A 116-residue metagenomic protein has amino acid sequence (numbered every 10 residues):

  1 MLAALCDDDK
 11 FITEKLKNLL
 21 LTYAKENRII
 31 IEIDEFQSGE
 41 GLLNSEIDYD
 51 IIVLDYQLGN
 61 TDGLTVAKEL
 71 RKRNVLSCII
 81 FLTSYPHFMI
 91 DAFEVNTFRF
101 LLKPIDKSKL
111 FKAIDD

Functional and structural regions predicted by a protein language model:
M1-A4: Non-catalytic signal-transmission and effector/linker regions of two-component phosphorelay proteins
C6-D7, F36, I52: Conserved sequence signature across two-component system core domains
D7-D9, S84: Acidic di-acidic motifs
D9-D34, K72: Two-component/phosphorelay signaling modules centered on CheY-like receiver
D34-F36, F81-L82: Short, hydrophobic beta-strand segments that form beta-sheet elements in well-ordered domains
E35-G41, G63: Helix N-cap/capping motif at the beta->alpha junctions
N44, Y49-D116: CheY-like receiver
